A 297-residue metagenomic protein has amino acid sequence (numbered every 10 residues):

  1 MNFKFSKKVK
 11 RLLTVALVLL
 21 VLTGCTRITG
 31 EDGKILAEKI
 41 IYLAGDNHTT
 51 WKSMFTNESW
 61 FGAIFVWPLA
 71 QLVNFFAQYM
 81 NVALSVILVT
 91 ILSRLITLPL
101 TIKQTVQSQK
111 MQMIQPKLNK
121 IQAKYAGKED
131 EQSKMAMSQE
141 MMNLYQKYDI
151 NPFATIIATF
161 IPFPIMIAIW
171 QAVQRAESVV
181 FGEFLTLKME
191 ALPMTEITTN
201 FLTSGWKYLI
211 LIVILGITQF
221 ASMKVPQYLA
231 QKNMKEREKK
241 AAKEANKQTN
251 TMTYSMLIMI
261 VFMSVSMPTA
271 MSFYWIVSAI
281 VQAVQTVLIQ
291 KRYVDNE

Functional and structural regions predicted by a protein language model:
N2-E297: Helix-loop-helix
